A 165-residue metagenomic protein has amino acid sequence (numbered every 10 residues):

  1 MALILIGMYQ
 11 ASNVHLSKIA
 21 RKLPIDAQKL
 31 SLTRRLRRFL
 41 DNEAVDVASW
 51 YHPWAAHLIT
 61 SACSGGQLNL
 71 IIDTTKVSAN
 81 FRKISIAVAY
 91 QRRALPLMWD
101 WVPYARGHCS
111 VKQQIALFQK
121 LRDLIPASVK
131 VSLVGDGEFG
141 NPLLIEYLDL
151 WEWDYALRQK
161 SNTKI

Functional and structural regions predicted by a protein language model:
M1-G65, K120: Electropositive nucleic-acid engagement tracts
I4, S17, W54, P96-W99 (+2 more regions): Bulky hydrophobic/aromatic packing residues
L5-Y9, I25, E43-V47, T75 (+4 more regions): Short secondary-structure transition/capping motifs
I19, L68-T75, I86, A94 (+2 more regions): Short, conserved catalytic/metal-binding motifs centered on acidic residues
K29, T60-I125: RNase H-like nuclease fold core
R35-R37, R82, R158-K160: Basic side chains
W101-I165: An internal, acidic/charged active-site-proximal segment that coordinates divalent cations and/or engages
